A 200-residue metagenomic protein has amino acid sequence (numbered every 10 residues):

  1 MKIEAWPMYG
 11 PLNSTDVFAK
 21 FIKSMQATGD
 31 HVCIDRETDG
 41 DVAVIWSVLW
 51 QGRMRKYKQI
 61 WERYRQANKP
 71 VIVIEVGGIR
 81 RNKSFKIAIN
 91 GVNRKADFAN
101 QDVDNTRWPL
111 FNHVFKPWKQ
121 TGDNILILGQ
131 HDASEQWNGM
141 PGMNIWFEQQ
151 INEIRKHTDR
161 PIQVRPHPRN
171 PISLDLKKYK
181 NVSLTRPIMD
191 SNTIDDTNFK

Functional and structural regions predicted by a protein language model:
M1-Q51, A133-S134: N-terminal pre-catalytic "stem/leader" segment of glycosyltransferase-like enzymes
W6-G10, E148-D190: Catalytic donor nucleotide-activated moiety binding site of glycosyltransferases and closely related
P11-F18, G52-K56, R81, E135-Q136 (+1 more regions): Short, charged/polar "capping" segments at the starts of alpha-helices and the immediately preceding loops
T15-K23, R53-Q59, P141-E153: Well-ordered, non-membrane alpha-helical segments in soluble/globular domains
V32-C33, P70-I72, I162: Hydrophobic beta-strand scaffold residues
E37-G40, K119-T121, I172-N181: Short loop/helix-cap segments at secondary-structure boundaries that form the rim of catalytic
V42, P187-K200: A donor-sugar binding/catalytic signature common to diverse glycosyltransferases and related nucleotide-sugar
K69-M140: A nucleotide-sugar donor-handling region in carbohydrate enzymes
